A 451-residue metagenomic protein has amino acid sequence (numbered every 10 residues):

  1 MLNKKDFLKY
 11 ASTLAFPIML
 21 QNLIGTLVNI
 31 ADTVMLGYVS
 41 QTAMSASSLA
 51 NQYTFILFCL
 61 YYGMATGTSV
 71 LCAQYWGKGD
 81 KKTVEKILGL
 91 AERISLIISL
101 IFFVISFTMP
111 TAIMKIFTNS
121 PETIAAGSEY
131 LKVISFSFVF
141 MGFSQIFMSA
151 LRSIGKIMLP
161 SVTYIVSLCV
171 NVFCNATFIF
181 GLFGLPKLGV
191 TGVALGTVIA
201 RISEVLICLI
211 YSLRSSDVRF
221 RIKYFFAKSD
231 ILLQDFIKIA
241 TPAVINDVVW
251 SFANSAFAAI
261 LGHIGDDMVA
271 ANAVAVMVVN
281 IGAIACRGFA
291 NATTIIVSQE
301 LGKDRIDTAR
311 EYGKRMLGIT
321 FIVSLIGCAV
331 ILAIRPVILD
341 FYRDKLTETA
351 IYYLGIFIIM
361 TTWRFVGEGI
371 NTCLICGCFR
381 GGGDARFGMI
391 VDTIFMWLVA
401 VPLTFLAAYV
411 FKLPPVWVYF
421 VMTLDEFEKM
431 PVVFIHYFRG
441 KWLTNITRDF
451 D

Functional and structural regions predicted by a protein language model:
M1-A15, C72-S137, L185-T241, V297-R364 (+1 more regions): Short alpha-helical transmembrane segments in multi-pass integral membrane proteins
T13-D32, V133, S144, S167 (+5 more regions): Transmembrane helical elements of multi-pass membrane transporters/channels
I18, N22, T33-V34, V70 (+16 more regions): Transmembrane alpha-helix boundary and packing residues in multipass membrane permease domains and related
M19, L23, L27, A31 (+18 more regions): Generic alpha-helical transmembrane segments of integral inner-membrane proteins, especially permease/transport modules
L23, L27-S45, M114-P121, T177-L188 (+4 more regions): Helix-terminus/linker motif at the lipid-water interface of multi-pass membrane proteins
Q41-Q52, G127, L131, D266-I281 (+2 more regions): Small-residue hotspots at the loop-to-helix junctions and early N-terminal turns of transmembrane alpha-helices
M44-F107, M141-P160, A258, A271-R335 (+1 more regions): Small-residue-rich hydrophobic transmembrane alpha-helices
A65, I134-S153, P160-L168, V193-C208 (+5 more regions): Short runs within selected transmembrane alpha-helices of multi-pass transporters and secretion channels
